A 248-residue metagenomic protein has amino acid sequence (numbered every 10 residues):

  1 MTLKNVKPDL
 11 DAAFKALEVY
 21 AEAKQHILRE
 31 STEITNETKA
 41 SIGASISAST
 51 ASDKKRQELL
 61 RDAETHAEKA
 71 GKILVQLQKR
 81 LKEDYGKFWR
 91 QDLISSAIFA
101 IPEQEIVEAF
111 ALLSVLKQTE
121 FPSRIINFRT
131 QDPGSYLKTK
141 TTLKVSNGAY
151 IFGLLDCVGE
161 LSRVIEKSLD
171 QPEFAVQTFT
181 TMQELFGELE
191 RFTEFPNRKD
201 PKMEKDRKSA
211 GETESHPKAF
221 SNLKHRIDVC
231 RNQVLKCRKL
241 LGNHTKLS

Functional and structural regions predicted by a protein language model:
M1-Y85: Leu/Val/Ala/Ile-rich N-terminal alpha-helices, chiefly Sec-type signal peptides and the beginnings
T2-D11, V107, L116-G153, T193-D200: Intrinsic, low-complexity N-terminal interaction/targeting segments
N5-E22, G43-A44, G86-R90, I126-L143 (+2 more regions): Short, charged/polar, low-complexity loop and linker segments that flank or interrupt alpha-helical bundles
V19-E33, A51, K55-D62, I94-I101 (+5 more regions): Non-transmembrane, amphipathic alpha-helical segments
S41-S52, L81-D84, I165-P172, L189 (+2 more regions): Secondary-structure edge/capping motif, primarily at the C-terminal ends of alpha-helices and the immediately following
L59-K140: Long, charged all-alpha helical bundle/coiled-coil segments in cytosolic proteins
T139-T181, L185, L189: Surface-exposed interaction/gating patches
D170-S248: Long amphipathic all-alpha helical oligomerization modules
